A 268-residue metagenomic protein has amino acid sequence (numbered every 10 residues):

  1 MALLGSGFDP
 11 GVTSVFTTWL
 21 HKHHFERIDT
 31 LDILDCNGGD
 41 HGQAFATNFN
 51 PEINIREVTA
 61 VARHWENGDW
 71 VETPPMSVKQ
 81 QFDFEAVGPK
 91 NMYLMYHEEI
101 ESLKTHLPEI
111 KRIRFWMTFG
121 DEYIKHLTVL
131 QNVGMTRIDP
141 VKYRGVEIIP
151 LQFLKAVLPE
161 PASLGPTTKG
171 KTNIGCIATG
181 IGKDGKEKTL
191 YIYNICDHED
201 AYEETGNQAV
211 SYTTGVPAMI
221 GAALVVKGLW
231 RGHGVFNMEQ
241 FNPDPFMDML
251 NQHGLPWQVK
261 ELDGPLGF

Functional and structural regions predicted by a protein language model:
M1-F8, R27-I28: Rossmann-fold dehydrogenase core element
S6-F16, H21, P217-G221: Short alpha-helices
H23-F268: C-terminal catalytic/substrate-binding lobe primarily of soluble NAD(P)-dependent oxidoreductases
